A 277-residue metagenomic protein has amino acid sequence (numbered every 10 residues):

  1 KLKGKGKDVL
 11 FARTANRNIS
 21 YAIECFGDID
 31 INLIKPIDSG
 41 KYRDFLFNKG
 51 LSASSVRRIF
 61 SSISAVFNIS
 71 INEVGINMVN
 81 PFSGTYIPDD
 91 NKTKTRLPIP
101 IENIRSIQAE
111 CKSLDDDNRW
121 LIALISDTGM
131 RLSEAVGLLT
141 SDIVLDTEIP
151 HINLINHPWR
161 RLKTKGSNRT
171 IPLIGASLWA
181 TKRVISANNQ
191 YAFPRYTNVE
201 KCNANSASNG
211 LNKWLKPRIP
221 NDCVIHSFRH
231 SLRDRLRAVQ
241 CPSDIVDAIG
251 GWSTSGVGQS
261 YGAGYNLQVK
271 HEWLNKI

Functional and structural regions predicted by a protein language model:
K1-N18, E73-V74: Short, aromatic/basic-rich helix-turn unit that serves as a nucleic-acid recognition element
N18-Y21, I29-I37, K49-S83, R131-S133: N-terminal DNA-binding recognition helix of tyrosine site-specific recombinases/integrases
A53, R57-I59, N77, S83-L138 (+1 more regions): Basic, Lys/Arg- and aromatic-enriched nucleic-acid-binding interface segment
N68-V79, I125-I149, S243-I245: Short, charged phosphate-coordinating catalytic segments
G137-A180: Conserved tyrosine-mediated DNA breakage-rejoining catalytic core shared by Y-recombinases
I143-I149, N221-D222, C241-G262: Short, polar N-cap/turn motifs at the start of nucleic acid-interacting alpha helices
I174-N221: Active-site/catalytic core of tyrosine-dependent DNA strand-transfer enzymes
N198-V199, G250-I277: Catalytic-site neighborhood detector that most strongly recognizes the C-terminal catalytic loop/helix of tyrosine
